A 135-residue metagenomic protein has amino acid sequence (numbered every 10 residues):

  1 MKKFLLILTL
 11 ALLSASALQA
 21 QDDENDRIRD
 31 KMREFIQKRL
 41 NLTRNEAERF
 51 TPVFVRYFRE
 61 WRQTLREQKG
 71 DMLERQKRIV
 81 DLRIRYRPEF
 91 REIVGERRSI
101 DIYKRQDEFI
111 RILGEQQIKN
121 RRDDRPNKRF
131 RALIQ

Functional and structural regions predicted by a protein language model:
F4-S14: Sec-dependent N-terminal signal peptides
A20-Q135: Charge-rich (acidic/polar
